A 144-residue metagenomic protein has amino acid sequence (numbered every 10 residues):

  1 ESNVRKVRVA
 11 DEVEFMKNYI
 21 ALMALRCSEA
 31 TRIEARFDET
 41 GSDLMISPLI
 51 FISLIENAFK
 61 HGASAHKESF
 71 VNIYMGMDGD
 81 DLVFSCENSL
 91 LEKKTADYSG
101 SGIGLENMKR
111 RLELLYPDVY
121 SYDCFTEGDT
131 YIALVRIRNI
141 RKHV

Functional and structural regions predicted by a protein language model:
E1-R136: Two-component histidine phosphotransfer core
I140-V144: C-terminal end segment of the histidine kinase catalytic
